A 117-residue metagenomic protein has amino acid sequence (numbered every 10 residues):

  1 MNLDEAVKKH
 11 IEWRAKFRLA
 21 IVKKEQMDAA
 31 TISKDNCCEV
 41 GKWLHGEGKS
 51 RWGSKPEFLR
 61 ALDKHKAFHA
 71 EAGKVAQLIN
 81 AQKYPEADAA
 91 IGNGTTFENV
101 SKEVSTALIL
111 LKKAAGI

Functional and structural regions predicted by a protein language model:
M1-I117: N-terminal membrane-sensor/transducer module of prokaryotic signaling receptors
